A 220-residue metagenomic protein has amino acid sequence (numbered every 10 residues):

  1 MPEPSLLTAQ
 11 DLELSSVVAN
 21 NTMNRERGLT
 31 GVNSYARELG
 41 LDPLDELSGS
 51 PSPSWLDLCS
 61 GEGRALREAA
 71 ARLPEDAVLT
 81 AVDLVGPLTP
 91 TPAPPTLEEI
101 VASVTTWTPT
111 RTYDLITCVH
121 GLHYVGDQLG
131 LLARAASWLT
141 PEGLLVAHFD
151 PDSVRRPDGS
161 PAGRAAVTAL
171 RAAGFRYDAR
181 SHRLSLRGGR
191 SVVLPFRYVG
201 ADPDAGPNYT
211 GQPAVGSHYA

Functional and structural regions predicted by a protein language model:
P2-S50: Class I SAM-dependent methyltransferase Rossmann-like catalytic core, especially the SAM/SAH-binding loop
S54-L56, G61-T105: Class I SAM-dependent methyltransferase SAM/SAH-binding core
T105-I116: A short acidic, Gly/Pro-enriched loop at the edge of an enzyme's catalytic core that lines a small-molecule cofactor
D114-L129: A short SAM/SAH-binding and catalytic strip from SAM-dependent methyltransferases
L129-P141: A short glycine-rich, Lys/Arg-flanked "PGG" loop and its adjoining helix->strand segment in the class I
E142-D150: Conserved beta-strand signature within the Rossmann-like core of class I S-adenosyl-L-methionine
G159-R187: Conserved Class I S-adenosyl-L-methionine
A179-A220: A conserved mid-domain beta-alpha-beta active-site/ligand-binding segment of alpha/beta enzyme cores
